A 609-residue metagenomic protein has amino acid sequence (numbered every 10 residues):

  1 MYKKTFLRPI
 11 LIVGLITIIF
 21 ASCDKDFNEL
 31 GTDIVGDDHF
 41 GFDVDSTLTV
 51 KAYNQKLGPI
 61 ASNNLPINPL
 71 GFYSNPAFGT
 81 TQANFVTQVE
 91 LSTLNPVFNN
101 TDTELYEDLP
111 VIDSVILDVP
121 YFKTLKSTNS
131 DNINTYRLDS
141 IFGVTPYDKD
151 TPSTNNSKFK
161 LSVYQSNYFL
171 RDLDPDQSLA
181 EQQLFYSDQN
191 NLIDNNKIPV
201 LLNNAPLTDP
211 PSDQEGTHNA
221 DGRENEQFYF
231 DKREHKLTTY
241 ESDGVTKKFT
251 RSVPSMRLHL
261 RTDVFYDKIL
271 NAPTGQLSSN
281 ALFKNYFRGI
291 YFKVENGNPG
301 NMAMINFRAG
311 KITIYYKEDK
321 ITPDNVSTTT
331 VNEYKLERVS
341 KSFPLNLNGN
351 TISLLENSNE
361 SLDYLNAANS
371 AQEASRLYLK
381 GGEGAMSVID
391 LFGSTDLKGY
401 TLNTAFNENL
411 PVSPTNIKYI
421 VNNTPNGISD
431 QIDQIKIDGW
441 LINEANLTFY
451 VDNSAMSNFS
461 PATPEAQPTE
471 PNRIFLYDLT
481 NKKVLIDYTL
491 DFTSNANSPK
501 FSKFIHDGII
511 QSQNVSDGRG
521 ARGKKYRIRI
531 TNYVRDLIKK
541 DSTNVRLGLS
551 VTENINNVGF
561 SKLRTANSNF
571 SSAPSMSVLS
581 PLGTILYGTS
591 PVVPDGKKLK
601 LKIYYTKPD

Functional and structural regions predicted by a protein language model:
Y2-D609: Secreted, disulfide-rich extracellular signaling modules
